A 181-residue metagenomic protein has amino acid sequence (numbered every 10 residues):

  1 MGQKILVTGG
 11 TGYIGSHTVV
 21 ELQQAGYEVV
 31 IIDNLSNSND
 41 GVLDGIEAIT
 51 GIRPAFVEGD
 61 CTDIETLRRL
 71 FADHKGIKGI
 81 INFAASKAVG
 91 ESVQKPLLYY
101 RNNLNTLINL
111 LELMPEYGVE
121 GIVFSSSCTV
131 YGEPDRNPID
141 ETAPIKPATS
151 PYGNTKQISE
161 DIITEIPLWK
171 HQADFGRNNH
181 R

Functional and structural regions predicted by a protein language model:
M1-N179: N-terminal Rossmann-like NAD(P)+-binding domain of SDR-like oxidoreductases, especially those catalyzing
